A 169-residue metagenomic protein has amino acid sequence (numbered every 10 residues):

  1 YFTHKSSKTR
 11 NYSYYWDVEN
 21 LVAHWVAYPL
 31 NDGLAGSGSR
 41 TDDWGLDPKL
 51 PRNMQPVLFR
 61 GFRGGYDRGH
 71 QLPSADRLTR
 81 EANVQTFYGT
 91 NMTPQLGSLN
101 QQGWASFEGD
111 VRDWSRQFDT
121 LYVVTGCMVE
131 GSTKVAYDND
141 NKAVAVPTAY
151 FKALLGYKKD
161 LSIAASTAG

Functional and structural regions predicted by a protein language model:
Y1-G169: Domain-level detector for secreted/extracellular nuclease and nuclease-toxin modules, and for the ENPP-like C-terminal
